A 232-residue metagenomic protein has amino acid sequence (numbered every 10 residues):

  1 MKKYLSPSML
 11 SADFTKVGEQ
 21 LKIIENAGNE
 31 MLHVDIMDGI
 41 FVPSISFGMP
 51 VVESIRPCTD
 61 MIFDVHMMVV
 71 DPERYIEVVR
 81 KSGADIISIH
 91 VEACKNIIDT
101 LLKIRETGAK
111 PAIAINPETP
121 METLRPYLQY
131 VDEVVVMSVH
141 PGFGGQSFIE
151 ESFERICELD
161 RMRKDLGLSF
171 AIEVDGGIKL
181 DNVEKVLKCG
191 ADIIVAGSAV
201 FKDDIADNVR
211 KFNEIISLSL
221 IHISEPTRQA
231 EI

Functional and structural regions predicted by a protein language model:
M1-S88, C94-N96, P111, L124-V131 (+5 more regions): Conserved N-terminal beta1-alpha1 strand-loop-helix module at the mouth
K2-L5, T59-V65, I104-N116, M162-V174: Short beta-strand/loop segments at the ligand-binding rim of alpha/beta enzyme cores
L21, D160-R163, I216, L220: Conserved hydrophobic residues forming the short capping helix/wall of the S-adenosyl-L-methionine
I36, M67, V91, I115-P117 (+3 more regions): Short secondary-structure boundary segments
D38, G176-I178, R228: Short, glycine/acidic-enriched loop or turn micro-motifs at the edges of active sites
E92-A93, S138-G145, C189-N208: Glycine-rich phosphate-binding active-site loops on the catalytic face of alpha/beta enzymes
V139-H140, S147-K188, I193: Active-site/ligand-binding-proximal alpha/beta "capping" segment
I221-I232: Single conserved hydrophobic/aromatic residue that forms the stacking wall/gate of nucleotide- or nucleobase-binding
